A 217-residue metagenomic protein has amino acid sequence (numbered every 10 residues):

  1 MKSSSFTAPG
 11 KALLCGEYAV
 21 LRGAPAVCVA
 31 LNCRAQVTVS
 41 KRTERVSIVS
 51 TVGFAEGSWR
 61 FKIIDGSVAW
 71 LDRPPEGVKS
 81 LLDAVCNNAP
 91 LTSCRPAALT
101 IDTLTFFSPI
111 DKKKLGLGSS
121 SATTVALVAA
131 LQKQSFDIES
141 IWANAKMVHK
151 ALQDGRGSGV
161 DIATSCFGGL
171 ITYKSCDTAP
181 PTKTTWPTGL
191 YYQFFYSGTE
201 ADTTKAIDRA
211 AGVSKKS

Functional and structural regions predicted by a protein language model:
M1-C15, A19-V20, C28-V29, R34-S93 (+3 more regions): C-terminal nucleotide
L115-D137: DPxDG-like acidic metal-binding loop motif
